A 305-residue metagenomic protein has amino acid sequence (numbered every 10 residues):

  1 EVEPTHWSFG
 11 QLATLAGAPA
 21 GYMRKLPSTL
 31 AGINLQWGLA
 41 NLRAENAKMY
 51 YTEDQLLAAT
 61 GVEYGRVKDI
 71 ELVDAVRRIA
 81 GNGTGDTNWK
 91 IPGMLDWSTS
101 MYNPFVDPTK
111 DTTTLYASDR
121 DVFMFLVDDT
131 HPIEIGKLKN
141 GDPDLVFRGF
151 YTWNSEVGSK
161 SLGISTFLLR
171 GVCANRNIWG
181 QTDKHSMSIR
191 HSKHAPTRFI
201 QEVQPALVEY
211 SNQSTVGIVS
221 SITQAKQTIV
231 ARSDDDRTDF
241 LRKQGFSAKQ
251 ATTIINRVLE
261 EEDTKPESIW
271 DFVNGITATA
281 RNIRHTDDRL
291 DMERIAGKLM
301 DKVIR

Functional and structural regions predicted by a protein language model:
E1-I79, G83, S98-F105, T109: Feature for intrinsically disordered/low-complexity regulatory segments and propeptides
R66-R305: Intrinsic disorder/low-complexity polar-acidic segments
